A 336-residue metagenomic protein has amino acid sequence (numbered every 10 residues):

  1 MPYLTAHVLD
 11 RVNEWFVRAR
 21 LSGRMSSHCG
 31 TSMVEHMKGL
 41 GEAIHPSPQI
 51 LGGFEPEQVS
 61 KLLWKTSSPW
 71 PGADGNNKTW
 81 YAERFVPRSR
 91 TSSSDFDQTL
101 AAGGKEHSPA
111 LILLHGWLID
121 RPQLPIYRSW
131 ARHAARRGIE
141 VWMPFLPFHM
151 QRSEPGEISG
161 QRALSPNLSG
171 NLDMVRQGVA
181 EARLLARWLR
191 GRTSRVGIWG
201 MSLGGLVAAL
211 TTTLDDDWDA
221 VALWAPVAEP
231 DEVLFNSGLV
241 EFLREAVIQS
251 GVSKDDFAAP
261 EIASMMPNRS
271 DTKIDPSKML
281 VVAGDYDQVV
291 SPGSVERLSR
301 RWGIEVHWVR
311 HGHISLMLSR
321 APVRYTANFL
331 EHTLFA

Functional and structural regions predicted by a protein language model:
M1-P69, D95-A102, R137: N-terminal targeting or regulatory segments adjacent to alpha/beta-hydrolase or S9 domains
H107-G116: Short beta-strand element of the alpha/beta-hydrolase
L118-H133, V141-R176: Cap/lid segment of the alpha/beta-hydrolase catalytic domain
L210-D255, W308: Hydrolase active-site cap/lid region
D275, V281-A283: Short beta-strand/loop motif that positions the catalytic acidic residue of the alpha/beta-hydrolase fold
S277, S291-S299: Short alpha-helix in the alpha/beta-hydrolase fold that links the catalytic acid
D285-V290, I314-S315: Acidic catalytic loop of the alpha/beta-hydrolase fold
G312-V323: Catalytic histidine-centered segment of alpha/beta-hydrolase-like enzymes
